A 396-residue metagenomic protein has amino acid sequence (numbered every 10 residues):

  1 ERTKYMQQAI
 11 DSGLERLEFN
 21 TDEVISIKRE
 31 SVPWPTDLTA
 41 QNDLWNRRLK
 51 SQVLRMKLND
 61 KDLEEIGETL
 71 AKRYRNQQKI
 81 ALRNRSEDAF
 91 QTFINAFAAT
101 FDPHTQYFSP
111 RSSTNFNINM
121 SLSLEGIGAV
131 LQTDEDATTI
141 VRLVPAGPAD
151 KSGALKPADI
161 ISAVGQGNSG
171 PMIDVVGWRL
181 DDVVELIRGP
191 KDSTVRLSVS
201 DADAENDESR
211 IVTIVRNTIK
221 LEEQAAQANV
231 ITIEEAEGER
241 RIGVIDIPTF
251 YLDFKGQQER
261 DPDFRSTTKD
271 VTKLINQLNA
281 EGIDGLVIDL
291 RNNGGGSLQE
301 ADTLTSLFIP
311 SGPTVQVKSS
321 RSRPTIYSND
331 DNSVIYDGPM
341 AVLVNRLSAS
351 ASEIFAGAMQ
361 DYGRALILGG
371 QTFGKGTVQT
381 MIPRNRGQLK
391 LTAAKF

Functional and structural regions predicted by a protein language model:
E1, T392-F396: Short, intrinsically disordered, charge-balanced linker/junction segments flanking boundaries in proteins
E1-S12, R16-R48, N59, L122-S169 (+1 more regions): PDZ/PDZ-like domain segments forming the peptide/carboxylate-binding groove, activating on the N-terminal beta-strands
Q7-E23, E64-L70, H104-S112, S198-D201 (+1 more regions): Short coil/turn segments at secondary-structure boundaries
E30, D37-E65, T69-L70, A137 (+4 more regions): Well-structured core secondary-structure elements of compact alpha/beta domains
A71, R75, I94-A98, D102 (+4 more regions): Amphipathic, well-packed alpha-helical segments that form the structural scaffold of globular domains
R73, K79-A89: Charged, alpha-helical coiled-coil and adjacent rod-like segments in eukaryotic scaffold subunits that mediate
L82-S86, Y107-T114, I118, L122-L124 (+6 more regions): Cleft-lining beta-strand/loop regions that shape enzyme active-site pockets
Q91-N117: Amphipathic alpha-helical
